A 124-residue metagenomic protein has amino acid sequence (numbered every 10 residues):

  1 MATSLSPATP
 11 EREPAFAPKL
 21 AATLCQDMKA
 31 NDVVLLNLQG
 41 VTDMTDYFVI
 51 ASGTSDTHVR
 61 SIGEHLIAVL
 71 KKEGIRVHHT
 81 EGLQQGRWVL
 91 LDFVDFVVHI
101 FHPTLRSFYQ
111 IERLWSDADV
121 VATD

Functional and structural regions predicted by a protein language model:
M1-M44, D56-V89, F101-L105, I111-D124: Polybasic/polar functional segments that serve as interface/processing modules
I50-G53: Short hydrophobic/aromatic beta-strand micro-patches that form the beta-sheet surface supporting nucleotide- or nucleic
L91-F93: Active-site beta-strand termini and strand-to-loop segments that position acidic
